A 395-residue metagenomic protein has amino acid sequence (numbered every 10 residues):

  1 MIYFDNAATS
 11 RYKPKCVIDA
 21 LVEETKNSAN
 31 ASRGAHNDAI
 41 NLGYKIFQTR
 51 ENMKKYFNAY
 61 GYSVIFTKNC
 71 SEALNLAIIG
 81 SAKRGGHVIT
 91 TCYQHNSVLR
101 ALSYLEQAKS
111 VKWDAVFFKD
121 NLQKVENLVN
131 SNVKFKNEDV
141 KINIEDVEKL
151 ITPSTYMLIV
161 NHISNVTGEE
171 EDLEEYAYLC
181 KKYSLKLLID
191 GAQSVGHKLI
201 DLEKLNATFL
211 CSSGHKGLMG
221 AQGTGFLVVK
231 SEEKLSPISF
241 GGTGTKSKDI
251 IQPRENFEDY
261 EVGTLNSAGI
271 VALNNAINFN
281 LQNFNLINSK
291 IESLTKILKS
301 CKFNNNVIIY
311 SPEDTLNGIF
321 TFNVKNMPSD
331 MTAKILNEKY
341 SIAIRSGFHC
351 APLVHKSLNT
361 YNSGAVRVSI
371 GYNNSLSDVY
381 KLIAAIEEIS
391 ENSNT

Functional and structural regions predicted by a protein language model:
M1-T395: Pyridoxal 5′-phosphate
